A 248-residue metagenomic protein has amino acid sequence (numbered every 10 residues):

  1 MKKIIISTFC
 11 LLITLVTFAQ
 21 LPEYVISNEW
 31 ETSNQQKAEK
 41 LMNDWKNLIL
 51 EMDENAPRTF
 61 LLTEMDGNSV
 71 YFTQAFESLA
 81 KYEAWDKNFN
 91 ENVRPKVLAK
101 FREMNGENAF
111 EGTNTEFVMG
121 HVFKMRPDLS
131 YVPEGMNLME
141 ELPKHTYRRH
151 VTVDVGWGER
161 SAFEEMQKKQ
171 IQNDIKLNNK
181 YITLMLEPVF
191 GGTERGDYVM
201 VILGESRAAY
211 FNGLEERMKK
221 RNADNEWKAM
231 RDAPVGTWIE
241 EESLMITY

Functional and structural regions predicted by a protein language model:
M1-I4: Positively charged n-region of N-terminal signal peptides that target proteins for export
I6-L11: Sec-dependent N-terminal signal peptides
T14-T17: N-terminal signal peptide c-region/cleavage motif recognized by signal peptidases
A19-Y248: Short S/T/G/P-rich N-terminal loop/turn motif that feeds into the first structured element of a domain
